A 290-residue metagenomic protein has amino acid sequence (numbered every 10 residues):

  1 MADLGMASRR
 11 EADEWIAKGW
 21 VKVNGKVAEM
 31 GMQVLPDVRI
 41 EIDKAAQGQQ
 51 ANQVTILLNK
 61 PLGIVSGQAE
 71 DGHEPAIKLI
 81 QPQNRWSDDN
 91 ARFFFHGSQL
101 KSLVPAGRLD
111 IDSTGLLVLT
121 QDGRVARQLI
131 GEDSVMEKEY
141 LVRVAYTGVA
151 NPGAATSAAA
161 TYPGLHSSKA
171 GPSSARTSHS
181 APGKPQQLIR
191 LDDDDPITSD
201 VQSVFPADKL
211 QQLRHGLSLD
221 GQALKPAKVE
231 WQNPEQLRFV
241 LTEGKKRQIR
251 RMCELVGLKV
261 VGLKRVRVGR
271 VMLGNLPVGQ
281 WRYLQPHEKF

Functional and structural regions predicted by a protein language model:
A2-A170, S174-F290: Basic, flexible Lys/Arg- and Gly-enriched helix-loop patches that mediate nucleic-acid binding at interfaces with rRNA
